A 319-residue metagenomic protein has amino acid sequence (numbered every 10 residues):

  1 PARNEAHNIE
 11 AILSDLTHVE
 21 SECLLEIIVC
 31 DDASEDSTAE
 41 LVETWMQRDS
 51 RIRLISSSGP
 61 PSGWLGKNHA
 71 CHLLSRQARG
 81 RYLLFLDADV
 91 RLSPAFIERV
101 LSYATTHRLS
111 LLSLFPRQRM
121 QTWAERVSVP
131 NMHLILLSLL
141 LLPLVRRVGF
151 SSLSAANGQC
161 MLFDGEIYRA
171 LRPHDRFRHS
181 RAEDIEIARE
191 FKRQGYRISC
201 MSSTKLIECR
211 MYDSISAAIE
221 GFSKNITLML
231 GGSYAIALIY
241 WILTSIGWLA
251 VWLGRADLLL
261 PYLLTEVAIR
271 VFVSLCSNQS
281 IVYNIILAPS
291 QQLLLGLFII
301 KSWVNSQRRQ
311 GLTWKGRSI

Functional and structural regions predicted by a protein language model:
L13-S14, A39-E40, G80, P94-T105 (+1 more regions): Short alpha-helix within the catalytic core of nucleotide-sugar-dependent glycosyltransferases
S14-L24: Short, acidic, metal-binding catalytic loop of nucleotide-sugar glycosyltransferases
D15, D31-L41, S58-G59: A conserved acidic beta->alpha catalytic loop
A39, E43, W64-R76, A188: Short, conserved alpha-helix that lines the donor NDP-sugar binding/gating region of sugar-transfer enzymes
R53-L73, R99-L162, E166-A170, N284-F298 (+1 more regions): Long helical/loop segments within the catalytic core of UDP-sugar-dependent glycosyltransferases, especially the large
G80-R91: Short beta-strand-to-loop acidic/aromatic patch adjacent to the donor-nucleotide binding site
A104-H107, L111-L136, E166-R169, H174-I236: Catalytic donor/gating beta->alpha subdomain of glycosyltransferases that bind UDP-sugars
A237-Q310: Membrane-embedded multi-pass helical conduit in multi-pass membrane proteins, especially envelope-biosynthetic
